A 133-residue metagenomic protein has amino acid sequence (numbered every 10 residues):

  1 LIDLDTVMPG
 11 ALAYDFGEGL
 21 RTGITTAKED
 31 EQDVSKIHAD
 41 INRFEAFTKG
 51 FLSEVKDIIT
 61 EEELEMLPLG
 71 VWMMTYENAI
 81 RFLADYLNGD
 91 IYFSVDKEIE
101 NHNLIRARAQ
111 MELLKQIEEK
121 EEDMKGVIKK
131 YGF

Functional and structural regions predicted by a protein language model:
L1, P68, I99-H102: Sparse, context-dependent recognition of short Cys/His-centered cofactor- or disulfide-binding micro-motifs
L1-Y14: Active-site acidic catalytic loop and adjacent metal/ATP-binding pocket of ATP-dependent phosphoryl transfer enzymes
M8, G70-M74: Transmembrane helix-bundle signature of multi-pass membrane transporters/permeases
A13-D57, M73-Y92: Active-site activation/catalytic loop segments of kinase-like enzymes and analogous catalytic loops in related
K56-D57, E61-E62, K97-H102: Intrinsically disordered, low-complexity coil segments
I59-V71: All-alpha amphipathic helical-bundle segments outside canonical DNA-binding/catalytic cores that form hydrophobic
E77-F133: ATP/Mg2+ or Mg2+-diphosphate-binding catalytic cores that bind nucleotide phosphates or diphosphates via glycine-rich
